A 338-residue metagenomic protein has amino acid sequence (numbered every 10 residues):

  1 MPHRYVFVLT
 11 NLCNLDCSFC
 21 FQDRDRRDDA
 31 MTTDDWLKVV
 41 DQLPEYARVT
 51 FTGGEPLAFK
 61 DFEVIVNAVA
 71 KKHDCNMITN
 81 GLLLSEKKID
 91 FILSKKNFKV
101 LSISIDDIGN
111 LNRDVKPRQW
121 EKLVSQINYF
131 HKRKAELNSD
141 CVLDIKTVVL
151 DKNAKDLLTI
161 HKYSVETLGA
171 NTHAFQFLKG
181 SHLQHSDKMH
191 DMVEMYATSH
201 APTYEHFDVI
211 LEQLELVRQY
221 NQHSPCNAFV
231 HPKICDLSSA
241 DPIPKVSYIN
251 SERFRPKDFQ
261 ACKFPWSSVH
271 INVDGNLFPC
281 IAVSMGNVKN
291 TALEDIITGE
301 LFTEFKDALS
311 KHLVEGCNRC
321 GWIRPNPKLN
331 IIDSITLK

Functional and structural regions predicted by a protein language model:
M1, D23, E252, P256-K338: Flexible mid-to-C-terminal extensions adjoining Fe-S/redox cofactors in radical SAM and related proteins
M1-V100, E121, S181-Q184, F207-I210 (+2 more regions): Conserved alpha-helical substructure of the radical SAM core
V8, D29-M31, K95, K99-F278 (+1 more regions): Radical SAM enzyme [4Fe-4S]-AdoMet core and its adjacent flexible, acidic and glycine-rich loops/tails across
C13, A47, H73, L168-G169 (+2 more regions): Residues at helix C-cap/C′ positions in short coil/turn segments immediately following an alpha-helix
R24, G53, I105, F177 (+1 more regions): Residues that line or immediately flank small-molecule/substrate-binding pockets and catalytic motifs
R24, K60, H131-K134, N221 (+2 more regions): A general structural signal marking secondary-structure boundaries and capping sites
T33-D34, E86, S94, H223 (+2 more regions): Polar helix-capping/helix-linker motif
E55, T79-G81, D107, T147-V149 (+1 more regions): Short, flexible loop/turn elements at secondary-structure junctions
